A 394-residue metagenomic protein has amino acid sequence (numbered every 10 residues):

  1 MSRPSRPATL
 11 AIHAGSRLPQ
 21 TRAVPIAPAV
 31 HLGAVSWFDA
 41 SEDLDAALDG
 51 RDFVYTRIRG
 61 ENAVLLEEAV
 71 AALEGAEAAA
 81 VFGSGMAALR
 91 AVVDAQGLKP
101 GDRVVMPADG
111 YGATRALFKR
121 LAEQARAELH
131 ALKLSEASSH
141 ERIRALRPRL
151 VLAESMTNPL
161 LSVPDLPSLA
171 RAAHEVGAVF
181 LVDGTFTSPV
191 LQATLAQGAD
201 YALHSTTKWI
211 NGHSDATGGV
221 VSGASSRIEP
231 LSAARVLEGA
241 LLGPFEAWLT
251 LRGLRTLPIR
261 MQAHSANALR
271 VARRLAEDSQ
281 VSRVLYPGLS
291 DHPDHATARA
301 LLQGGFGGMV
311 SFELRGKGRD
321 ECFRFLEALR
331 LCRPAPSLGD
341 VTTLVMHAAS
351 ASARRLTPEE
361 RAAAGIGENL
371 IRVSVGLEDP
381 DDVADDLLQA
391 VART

Functional and structural regions predicted by a protein language model:
M1-H31: Short conserved active-site loop signatures built around small residues
S2-R3, H13-P19, A78-Q280, L285: Conserved PLP-enzyme active-site core in the AAT-like
A8, K119, E128-H130, R149 (+2 more regions): PLP-dependent enzyme catalytic core of the Aspartate aminotransferase-like
S16-L18, A34-F38, F186, K208 (+7 more regions): Glycine-rich beta-alpha junction loops
V35-A91, A95, A113-R120: Conserved N-terminal alpha-helix of the aminotransferase class I/II PLP-enzyme fold
G50, A216, G305-M309, E368-R372: Short, solvent-exposed beta-strand edge segments and adjacent coil->beta transition regions
T250-I259, G308-G316, R372-G376: Short, well-ordered beta-strand elements within core beta-sheets of diverse protein domains
L269-T342, L356-A362: Conserved small-domain helix->loop->beta segment predominantly found in fold-type I
